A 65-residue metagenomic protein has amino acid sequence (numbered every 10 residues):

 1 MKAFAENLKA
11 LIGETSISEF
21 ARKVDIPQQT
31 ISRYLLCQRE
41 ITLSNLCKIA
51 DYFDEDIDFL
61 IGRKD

Functional and structural regions predicted by a protein language model:
M1-E19, K23: A short, Lys/Arg-rich alpha-helix, primarily the initiator
A3, E14, D51, I61-D65: Short, charged recognition helix plus adjacent turn of helix-turn-helix-like nucleic-acid-binding domains
L8, F20-A21, I31-Y34, L60: Conserved hydrophobic/aromatic packing and binding residues within compact polymer-binding modules
A10, A21, L36-R39, A50: Short, flexible active-site loop motifs that bind/organize anionic cofactors or intermediates
L11, L43-S44: Short, Lys/Arg-enriched C-terminal cap helix and immediately downstream tail that follows
S16, P27-T30, T42, D56: Short coil turns linking two alpha-helices in DNA-binding domains
D25-E40, R63: Recognition helix of helix-turn-helix/homeodomain-like DNA-binding domains that insert into the DNA major groove
S44-F59: DNA major-groove recognition helix of helix-turn-helix/homeodomain DNA-binding modules
